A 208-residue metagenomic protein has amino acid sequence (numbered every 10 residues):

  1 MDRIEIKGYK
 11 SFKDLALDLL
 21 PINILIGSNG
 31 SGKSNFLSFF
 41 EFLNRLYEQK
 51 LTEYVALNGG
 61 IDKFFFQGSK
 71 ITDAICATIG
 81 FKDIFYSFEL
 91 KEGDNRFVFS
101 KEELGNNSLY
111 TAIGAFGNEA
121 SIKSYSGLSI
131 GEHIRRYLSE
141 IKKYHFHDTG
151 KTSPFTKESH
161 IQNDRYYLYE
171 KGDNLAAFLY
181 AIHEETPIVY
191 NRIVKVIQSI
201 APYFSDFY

Functional and structural regions predicted by a protein language model:
M1-K13: N-terminal pre-Walker A segment at the start of P-loop NTPase domains
Y9, I22, E48: ATP/adenylate-binding site constellation spanning eukaryotic-like Ser/Thr protein kinases, ABC-transporter
D14-L20: Phosphate-binding P-loop
L25: Hydrophobic anchor at the beta1->P-loop junction of P-loop NTPases
N29: The conserved Walker
K33: Conserved lysine of the Walker
S38-N95: Conserved P-loop NTP-binding catalytic core
K82-Y208: Electropositive, glycine-dotted interaction segments that contact anionic polymers or phosphate-rich ligands
